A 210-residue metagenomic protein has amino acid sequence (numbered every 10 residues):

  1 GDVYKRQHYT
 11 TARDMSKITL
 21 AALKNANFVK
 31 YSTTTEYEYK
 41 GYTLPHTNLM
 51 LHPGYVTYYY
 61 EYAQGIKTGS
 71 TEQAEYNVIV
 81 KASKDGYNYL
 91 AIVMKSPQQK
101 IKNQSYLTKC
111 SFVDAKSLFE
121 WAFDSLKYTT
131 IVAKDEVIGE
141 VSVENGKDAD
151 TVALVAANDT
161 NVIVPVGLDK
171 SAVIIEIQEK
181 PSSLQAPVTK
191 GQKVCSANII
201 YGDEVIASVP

Functional and structural regions predicted by a protein language model:
V3-Y4: Short, small-residue-biased leader/transition segments that mark boundaries at the very start of proteins
H8-P210: Domain-terminus/edge residues, biased toward the C-terminal soluble/receptor-binding domains of extracytoplasmic
